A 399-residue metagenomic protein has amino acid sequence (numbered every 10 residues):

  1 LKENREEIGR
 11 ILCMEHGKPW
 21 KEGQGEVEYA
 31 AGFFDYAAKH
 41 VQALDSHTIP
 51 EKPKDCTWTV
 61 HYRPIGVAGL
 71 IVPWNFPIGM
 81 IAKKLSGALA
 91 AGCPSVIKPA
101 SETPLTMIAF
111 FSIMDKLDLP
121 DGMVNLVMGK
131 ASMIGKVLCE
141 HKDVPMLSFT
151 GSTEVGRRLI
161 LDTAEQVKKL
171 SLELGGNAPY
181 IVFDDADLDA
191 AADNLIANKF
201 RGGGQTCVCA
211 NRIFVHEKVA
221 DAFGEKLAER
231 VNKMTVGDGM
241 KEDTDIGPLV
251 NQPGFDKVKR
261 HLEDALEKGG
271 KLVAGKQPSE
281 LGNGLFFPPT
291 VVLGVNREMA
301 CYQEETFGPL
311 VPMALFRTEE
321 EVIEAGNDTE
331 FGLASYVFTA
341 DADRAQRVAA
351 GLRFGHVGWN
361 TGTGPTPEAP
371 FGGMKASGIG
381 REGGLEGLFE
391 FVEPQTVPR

Functional and structural regions predicted by a protein language model:
L1-C56: N-terminal Rossmann-like NAD(P)+-binding subdomain of aldehyde/semialdehyde dehydrogenases
K2-E6, G17, K39, A43 (+9 more regions): Generic secondary-structure signature for well-ordered alpha-helical cores
R5, L188, A220, L262 (+2 more regions): Residues at or immediately preceding the N-termini of alpha-helices
L12, F34, G92, V124 (+7 more regions): Residue-level signal for inorganic ion chemistry
H40, I71, V127-K130, T150 (+3 more regions): Conserved residues at the C-terminal ends of beta-strands
S46-A190, F316: Rossmann-like NAD(P) dinucleotide-binding subdomain of oxidoreductase/dehydrogenase enzymes
V144, I181, T235, E267-K268 (+2 more regions): Conserved C-terminal structural/oligomerization subdomain of aldehyde/semialdehyde dehydrogenase
E154-N296, W359: ALDH superfamily catalytic-core signature
